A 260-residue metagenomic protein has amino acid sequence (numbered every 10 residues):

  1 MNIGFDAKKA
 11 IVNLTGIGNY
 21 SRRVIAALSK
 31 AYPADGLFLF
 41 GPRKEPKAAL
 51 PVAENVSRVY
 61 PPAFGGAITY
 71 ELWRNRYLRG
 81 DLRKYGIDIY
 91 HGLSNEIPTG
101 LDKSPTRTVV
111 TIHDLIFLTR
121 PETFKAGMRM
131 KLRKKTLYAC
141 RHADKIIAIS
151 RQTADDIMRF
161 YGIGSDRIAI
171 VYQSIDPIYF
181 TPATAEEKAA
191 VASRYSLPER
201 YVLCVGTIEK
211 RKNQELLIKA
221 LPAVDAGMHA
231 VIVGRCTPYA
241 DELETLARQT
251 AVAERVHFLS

Functional and structural regions predicted by a protein language model:
M1-S260: Carbohydrate transferase catalytic cores enriched for Leloir-type hexosyltransferases
